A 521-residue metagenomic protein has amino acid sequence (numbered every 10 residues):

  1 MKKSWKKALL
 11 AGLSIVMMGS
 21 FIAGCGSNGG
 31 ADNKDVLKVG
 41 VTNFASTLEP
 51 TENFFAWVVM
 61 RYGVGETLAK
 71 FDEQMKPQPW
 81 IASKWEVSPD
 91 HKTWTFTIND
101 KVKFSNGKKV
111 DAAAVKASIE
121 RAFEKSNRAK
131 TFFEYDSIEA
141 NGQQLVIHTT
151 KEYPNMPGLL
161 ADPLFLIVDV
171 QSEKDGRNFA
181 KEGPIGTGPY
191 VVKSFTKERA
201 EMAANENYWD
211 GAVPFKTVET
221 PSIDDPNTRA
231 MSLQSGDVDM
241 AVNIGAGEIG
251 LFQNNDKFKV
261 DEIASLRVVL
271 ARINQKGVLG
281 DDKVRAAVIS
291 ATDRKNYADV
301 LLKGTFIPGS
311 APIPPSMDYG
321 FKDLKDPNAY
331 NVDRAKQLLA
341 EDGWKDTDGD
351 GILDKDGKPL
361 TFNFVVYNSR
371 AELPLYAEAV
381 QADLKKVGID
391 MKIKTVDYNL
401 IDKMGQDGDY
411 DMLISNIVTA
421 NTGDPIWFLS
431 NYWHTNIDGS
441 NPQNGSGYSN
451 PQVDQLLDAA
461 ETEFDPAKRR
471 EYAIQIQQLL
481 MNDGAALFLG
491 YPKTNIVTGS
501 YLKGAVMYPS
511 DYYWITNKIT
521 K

Functional and structural regions predicted by a protein language model:
G40-V87, E120, I185, S510-Y512: N-terminal lobe/hinge region of extracytoplasmic solute-binding protein
D72-K76, A161-V213, T217, V332-D333 (+1 more regions): Gly/Pro-rich hinge or "lid" segments in bacterial periplasmic/extracellular proteins
S83-K125, V146: Aromatic- and charge-enriched surface segment that lines or borders ligand/interaction sites
E86, D90, K130-S172: Surface-exposed binding/hinge segments that line and control ligand-binding clefts or catalytic entry sites
E206-L251, D390-K392, D397: Ligand-site clamp/hinge motif
G280-Q381: Append "and occasionally in soluble cytosolic enzymes with long acidic Gly/Pro-rich linkers
T292-F321, E372-Q381, G405-K521: Detector for C-terminal structural segments
K345-A420, T494: Ligand/substrate-recognition segments at binding pockets and active sites
